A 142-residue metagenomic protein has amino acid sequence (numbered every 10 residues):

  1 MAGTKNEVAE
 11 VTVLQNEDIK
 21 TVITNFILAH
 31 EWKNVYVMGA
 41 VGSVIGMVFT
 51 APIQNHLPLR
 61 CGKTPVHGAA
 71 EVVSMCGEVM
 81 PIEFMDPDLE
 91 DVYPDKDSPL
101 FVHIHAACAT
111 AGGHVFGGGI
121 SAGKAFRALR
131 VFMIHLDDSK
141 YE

Functional and structural regions predicted by a protein language model:
M1-M38, G42-V102, A107-E142: N-terminal intrinsically disordered, cationic/polar leader segments that include organellar targeting peptides
